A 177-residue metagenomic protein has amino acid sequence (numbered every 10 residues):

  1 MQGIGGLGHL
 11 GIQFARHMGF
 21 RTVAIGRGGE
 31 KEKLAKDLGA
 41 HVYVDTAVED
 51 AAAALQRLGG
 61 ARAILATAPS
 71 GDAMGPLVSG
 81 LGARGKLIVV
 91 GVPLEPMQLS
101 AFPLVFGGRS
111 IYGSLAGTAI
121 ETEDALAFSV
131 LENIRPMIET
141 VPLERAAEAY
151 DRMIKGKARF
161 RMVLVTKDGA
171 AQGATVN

Functional and structural regions predicted by a protein language model:
M1-V48: Mid-domain Rossmann-like dinucleotide-binding core that forms the NAD(H)/NADP(H) cofactor-binding site
H17, G75, A119-N177: C-terminal hydrophobic helical "lid"/dimerization subdomain of Rossmann-like NAD(P)H-dependent oxidoreductases
G29-E30, G71, L94: Helix N-cap at the beta1-alpha1 junction of Rossmann-like dinucleotide-binding domains, i.e., the first residues
V48, A68-P69, G91-V92: Short glycine-/small-residue-rich Rossmann-like dinucleotide-binding loops
E49-G59: Short amphipathic alpha-helix with an adjacent loop that forms part of the alpha/beta core around
R62-L65: N-terminal Rossmann-like NAD(P) cofactor-binding module of classical short-chain dehydrogenase/reductase
L81-G82: Helix-to-beta-strand junctions that scaffold the AdoMet/dcAdoMet cofactor pocket in Class I SAM-dependent enzymes
K86-I88, L99-E139: Rossmann-fold dehydrogenase core element
